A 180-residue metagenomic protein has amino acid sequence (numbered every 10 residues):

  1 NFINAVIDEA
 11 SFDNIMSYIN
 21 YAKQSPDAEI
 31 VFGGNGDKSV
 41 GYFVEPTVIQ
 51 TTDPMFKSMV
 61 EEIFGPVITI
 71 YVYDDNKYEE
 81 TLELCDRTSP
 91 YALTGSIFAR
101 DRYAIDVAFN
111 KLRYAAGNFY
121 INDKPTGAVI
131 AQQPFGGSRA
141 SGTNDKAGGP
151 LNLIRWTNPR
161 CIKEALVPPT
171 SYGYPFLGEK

Functional and structural regions predicted by a protein language model:
V6-M16: Short beta-strand to alpha-helix junction loop
M16-E29: Long, low-complexity segments enriched in small/aliphatic residues
N20, G36, F43-K180: Conserved C-terminal structural/oligomerization subdomain of aldehyde/semialdehyde dehydrogenase
P26-F32, F56-M59: N-terminal targeting leaders only when they are immediately followed by extended low-complexity/repeat-rich tracts
A28-Y42: Conserved PLP cofactor-binding pocket of PLP-dependent enzymes
